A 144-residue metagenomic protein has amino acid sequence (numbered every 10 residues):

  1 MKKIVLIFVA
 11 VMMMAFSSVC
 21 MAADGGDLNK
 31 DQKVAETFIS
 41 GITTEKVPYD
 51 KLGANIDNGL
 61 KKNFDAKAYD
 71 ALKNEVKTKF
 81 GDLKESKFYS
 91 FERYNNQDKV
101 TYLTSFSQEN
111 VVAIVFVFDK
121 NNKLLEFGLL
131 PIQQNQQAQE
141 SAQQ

Functional and structural regions predicted by a protein language model:
M1-V5: Positively charged n-region of N-terminal signal peptides that target proteins for export
I7-S17: Bacterial N-terminal signal peptides
S17-G41: Short, low-complexity N-terminal intrinsically disordered segments enriched in polar/charged residues
Q32-K61: N-terminal targeting signals for Sec/Tat export/insertion, comprising classic cleavable signal peptides
D50-S90: Short solvent-exposed beta->alpha transition segments
N74-V115: Surface-exposed, charged secondary-structure patches
V111-Q143: Short beta-strand edge/turn micro-motifs at domain boundaries
